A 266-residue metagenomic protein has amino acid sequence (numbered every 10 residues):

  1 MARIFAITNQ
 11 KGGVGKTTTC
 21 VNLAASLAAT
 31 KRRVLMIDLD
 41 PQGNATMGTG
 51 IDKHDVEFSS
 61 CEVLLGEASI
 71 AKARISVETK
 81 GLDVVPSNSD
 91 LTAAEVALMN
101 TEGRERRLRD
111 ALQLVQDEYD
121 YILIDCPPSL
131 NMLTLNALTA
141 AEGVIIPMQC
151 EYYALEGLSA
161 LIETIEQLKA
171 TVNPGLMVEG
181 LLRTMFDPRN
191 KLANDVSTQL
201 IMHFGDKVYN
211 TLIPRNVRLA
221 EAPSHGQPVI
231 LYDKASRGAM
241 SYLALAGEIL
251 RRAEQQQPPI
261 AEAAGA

Functional and structural regions predicted by a protein language model:
M1-A266: P-loop NTP-binding core
